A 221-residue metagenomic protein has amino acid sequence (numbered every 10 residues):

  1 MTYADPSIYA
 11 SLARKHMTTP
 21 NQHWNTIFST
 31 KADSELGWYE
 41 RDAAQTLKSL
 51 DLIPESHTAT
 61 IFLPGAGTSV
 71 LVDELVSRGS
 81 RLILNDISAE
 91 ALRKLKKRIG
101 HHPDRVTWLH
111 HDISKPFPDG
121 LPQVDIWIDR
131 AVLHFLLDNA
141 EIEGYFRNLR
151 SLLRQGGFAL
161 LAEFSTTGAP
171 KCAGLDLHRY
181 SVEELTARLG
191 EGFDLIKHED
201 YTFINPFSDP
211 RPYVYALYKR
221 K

Functional and structural regions predicted by a protein language model:
T2-P122, N139-K221: Class I (Rossmann-like) S-adenosyl-L-methionine-dependent methyltransferase catalytic domain, capturing the SAM-binding
D125: Conserved acidic residues
I128: A conserved beta-strand element that flanks and buttresses the S-adenosyl-L-methionine
A131-F135: Short catalytic micro-motifs in class I SAM-dependent methyltransferases
